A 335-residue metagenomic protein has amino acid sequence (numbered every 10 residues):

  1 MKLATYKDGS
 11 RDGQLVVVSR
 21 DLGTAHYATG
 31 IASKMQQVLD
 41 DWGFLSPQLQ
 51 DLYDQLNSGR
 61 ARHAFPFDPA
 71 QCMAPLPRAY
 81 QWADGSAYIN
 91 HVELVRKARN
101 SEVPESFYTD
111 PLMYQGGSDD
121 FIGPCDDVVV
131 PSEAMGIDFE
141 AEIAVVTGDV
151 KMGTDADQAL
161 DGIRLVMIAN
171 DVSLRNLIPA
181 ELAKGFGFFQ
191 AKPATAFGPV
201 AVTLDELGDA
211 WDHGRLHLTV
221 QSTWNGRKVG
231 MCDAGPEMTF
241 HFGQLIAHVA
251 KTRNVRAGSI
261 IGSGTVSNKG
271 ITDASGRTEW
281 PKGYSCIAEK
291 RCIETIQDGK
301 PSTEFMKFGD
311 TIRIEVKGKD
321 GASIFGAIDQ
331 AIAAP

Functional and structural regions predicted by a protein language model:
K2-D12, V17-D21, Q36-C232, T239-Q244 (+2 more regions): Active-site microenvironments in enzyme catalytic cores
P124-C125, E237-I246, S285-Q297: Short, structured beta-strand/loop micro-motifs enriched in basic residues and often containing a Trp
G153-D155, K269-G283, K319-D329: Short, Lys/Arg- and Gly-enriched loop/turn segments at beta-strand edges
V249, N254-V255, M306: Short, well-ordered loop/turn sites that connect or cap secondary structure elements
I261-G309: Active-site pocket scaffolds in enzymes
D298-P335: Glycine- and charge-enriched low-complexity intrinsically disordered segments
